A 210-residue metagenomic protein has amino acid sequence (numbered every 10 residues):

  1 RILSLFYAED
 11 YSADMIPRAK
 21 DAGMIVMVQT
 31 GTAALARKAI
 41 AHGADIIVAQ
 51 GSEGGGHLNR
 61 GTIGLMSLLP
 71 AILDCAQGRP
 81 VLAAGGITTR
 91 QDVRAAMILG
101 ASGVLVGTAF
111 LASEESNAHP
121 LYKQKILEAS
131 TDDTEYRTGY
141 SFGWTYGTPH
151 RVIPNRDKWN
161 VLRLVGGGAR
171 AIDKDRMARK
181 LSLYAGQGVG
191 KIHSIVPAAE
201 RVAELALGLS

Functional and structural regions predicted by a protein language model:
R1-G78: Active-site entrance/lid segments in N-terminal catalytic domains of soluble metabolic enzymes
E9, G85-G86: Short loop or secondary-structure boundary microenvironments that flank and position key functional residues
E53, G86-I87: Acidic, glycine-rich active-site loops and adjacent beta-strand->loop/helix elements that engage anionic groups
L58-L82, T88-S210: Conserved active-site-proximal phosphate/metal-binding subdomains
